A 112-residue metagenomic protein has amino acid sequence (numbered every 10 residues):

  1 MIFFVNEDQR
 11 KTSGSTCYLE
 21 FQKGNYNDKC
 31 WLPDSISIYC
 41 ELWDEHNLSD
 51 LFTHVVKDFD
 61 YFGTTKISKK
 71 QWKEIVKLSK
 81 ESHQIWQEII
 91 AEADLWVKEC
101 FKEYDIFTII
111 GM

Functional and structural regions predicted by a protein language model:
M1-I106, M112: Acidic (Asp/Glu-rich) sequence patches and key acidic residues that form negatively charged surfaces used
